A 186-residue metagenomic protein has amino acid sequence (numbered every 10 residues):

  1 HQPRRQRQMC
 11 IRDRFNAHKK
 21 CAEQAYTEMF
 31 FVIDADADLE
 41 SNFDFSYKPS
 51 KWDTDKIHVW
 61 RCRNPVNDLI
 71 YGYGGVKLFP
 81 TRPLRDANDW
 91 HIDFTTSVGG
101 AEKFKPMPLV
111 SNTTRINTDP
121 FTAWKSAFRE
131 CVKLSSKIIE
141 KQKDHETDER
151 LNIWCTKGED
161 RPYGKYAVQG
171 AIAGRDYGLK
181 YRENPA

Functional and structural regions predicted by a protein language model:
H1-R7, I11: Single conserved hydrophobic/aromatic residue that forms the stacking wall/gate of nucleotide- or nucleobase-binding
P3, A25-Y26, D53-T54: Residue-level preference for short coil/turn positions at secondary-structure junctions
F15-Y26: Short, conserved alpha-helix that lines the donor NDP-sugar binding/gating region of sugar-transfer enzymes
F30: Short aromatic/hydrophobic "clamp" motif used to bind/position activated sugar donors
D34-D38: The conserved acidic donor/metal-binding loop of glycosyltransferases
N42-D44: Acidic donor-diphosphate engagement hotspot in glycosyltransferases and nucleotidyltransferases that stabilizes
Y47-A186: Catalytic-site signature of metal-activated, phosphate-bearing donor transferases, centered on the GT-A/GT-A-like
